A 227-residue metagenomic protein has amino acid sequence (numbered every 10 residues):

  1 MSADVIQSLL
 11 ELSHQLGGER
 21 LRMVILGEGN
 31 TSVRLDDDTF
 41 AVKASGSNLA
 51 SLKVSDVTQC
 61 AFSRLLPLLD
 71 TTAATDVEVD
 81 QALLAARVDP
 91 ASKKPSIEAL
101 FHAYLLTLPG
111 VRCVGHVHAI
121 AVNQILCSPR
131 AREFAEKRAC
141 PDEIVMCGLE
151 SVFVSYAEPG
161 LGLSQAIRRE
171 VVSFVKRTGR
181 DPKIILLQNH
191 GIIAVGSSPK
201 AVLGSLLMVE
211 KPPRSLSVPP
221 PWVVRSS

Functional and structural regions predicted by a protein language model:
M1-S227: Glycine-rich flexible loops
